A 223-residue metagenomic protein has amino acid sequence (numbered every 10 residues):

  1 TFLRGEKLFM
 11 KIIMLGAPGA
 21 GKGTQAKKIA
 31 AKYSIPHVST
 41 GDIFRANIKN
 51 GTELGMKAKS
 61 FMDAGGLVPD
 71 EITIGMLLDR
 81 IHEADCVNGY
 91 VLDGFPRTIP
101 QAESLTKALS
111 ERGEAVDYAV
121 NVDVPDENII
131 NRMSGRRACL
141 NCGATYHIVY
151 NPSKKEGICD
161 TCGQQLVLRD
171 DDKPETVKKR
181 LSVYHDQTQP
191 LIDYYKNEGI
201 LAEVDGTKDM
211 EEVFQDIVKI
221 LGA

Functional and structural regions predicted by a protein language model:
T1-A223: Glycine-rich phosphate-binding loop of ATP-dependent small-molecule kinases
